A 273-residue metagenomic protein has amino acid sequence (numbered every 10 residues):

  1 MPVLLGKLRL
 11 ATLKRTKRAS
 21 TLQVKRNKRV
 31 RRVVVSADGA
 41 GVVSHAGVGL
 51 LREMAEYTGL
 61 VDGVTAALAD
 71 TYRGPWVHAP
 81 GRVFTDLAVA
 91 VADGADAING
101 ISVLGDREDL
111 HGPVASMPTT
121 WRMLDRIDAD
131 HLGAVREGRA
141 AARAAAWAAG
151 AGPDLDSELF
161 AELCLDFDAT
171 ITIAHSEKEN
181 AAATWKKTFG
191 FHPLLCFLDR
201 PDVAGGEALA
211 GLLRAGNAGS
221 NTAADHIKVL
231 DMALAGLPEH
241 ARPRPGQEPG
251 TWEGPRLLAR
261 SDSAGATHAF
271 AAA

Functional and structural regions predicted by a protein language model:
M1-G219, A223-T251: Dynamic "connector" segments at or just before major functional cores
D168, P249-T251, P255-G265: Acidic/histidine-rich, metal-coordinating catalytic segments
T267-A269: Short, well-ordered alpha-helical microsegments
A271-A273: Short, surface-exposed basic-aromatic patches at helix termini and helix-loop junctions that form
